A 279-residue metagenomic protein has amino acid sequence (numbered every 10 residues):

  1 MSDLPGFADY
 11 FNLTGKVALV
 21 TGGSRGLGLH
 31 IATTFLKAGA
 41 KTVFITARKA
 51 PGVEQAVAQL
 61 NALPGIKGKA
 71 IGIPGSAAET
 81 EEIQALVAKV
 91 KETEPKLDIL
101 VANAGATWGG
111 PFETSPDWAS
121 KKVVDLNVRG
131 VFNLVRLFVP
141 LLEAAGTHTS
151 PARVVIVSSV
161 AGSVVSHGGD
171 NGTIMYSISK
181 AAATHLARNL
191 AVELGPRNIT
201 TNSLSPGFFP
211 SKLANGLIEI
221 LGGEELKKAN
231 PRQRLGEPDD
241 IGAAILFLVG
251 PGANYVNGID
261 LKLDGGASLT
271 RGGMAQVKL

Functional and structural regions predicted by a protein language model:
S2-D9, L246, N257-L279: Short C-terminal tail/terminal secondary-structure segment of NAD(P)H-dependent dehydrogenase/reductase domains
V17, S24-R25: Conserved glycine-rich cofactor-binding loop
A40-A56: Conserved glycine-rich Rossmann-like NAD(P)H-binding loop of the short-chain dehydrogenase/reductase
V101, G195, T200, V256-G258: Short, small/polar-rich loop/turn modules that mediate ligand/substrate recognition or access, typified
P111-F112, P116-V124, L226: Substrate-binding pocket helix/loop in short-chain dehydrogenase/reductase
E143, T147-A182, A187-P196, F208: Catalytic loop of short-chain dehydrogenase/reductase
N230-I241: A conserved structural motif in NAD(P)-dependent oxidoreductases
